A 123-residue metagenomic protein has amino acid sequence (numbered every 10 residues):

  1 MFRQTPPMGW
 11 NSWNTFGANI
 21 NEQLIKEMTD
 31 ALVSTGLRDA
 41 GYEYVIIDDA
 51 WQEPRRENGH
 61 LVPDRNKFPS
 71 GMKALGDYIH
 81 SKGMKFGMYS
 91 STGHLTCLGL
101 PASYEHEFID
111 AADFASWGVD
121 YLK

Functional and structural regions predicted by a protein language model:
M1-G17: An acidic-aromatic substrate-binding cleft motif
E27-K123: Aromatic-lined carbohydrate-binding/catalytic grooves of carbohydrate-active enzymes
